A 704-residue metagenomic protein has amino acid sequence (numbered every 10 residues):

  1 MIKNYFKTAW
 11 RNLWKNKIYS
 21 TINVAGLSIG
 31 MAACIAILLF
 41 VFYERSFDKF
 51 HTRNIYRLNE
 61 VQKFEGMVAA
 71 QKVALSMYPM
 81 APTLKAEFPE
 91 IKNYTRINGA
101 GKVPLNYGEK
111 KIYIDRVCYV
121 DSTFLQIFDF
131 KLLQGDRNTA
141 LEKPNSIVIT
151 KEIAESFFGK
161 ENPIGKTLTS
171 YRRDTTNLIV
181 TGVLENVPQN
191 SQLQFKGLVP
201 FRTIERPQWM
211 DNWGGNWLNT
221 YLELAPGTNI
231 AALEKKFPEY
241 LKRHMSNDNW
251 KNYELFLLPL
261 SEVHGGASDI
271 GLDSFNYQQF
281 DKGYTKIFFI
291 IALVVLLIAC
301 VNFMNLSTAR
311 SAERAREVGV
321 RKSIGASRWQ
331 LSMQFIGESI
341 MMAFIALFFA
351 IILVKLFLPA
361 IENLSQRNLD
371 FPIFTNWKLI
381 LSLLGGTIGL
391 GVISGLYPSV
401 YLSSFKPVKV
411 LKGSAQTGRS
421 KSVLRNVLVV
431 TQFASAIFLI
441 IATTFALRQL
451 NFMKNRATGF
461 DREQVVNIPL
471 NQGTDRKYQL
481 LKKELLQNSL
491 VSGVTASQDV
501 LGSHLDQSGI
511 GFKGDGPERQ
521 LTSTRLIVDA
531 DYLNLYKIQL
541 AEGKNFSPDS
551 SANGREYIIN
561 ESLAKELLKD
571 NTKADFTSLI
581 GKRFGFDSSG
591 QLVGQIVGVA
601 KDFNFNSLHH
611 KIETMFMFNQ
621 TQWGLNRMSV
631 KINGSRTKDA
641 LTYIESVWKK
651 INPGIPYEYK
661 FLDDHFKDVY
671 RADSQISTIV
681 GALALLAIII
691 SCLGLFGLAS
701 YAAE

Functional and structural regions predicted by a protein language model:
I2-N4, L396-V429: Feature of multi-pass inner-membrane transport and sensor proteins that recognizes transmembrane helices together
K3-R11, K15, K49-F50, P238-V294 (+6 more regions): Membrane-helix entry/capping segments
F6-I22, G26, V301-M342, S404-A415 (+1 more regions): Intracellular coupling helices
Y19-A36, K286-N305, E338-A350, L379-T387 (+3 more regions): Alpha-helical transmembrane segments of integral membrane proteins
I29-R57, Q62, F357-Q366, S435-E463 (+1 more regions): Alpha-helical transmembrane segments
A36-L39, I340-P407, F445-R448: Small-residue-rich transmembrane alpha-helices
E44, L58-R116, T123, E155-K160 (+4 more regions): Hydrophobic, regular-secondary-structure patches
C118-Q134, I147-G283, L480-A672: Mid-to-C-terminal secondary-structure elements that act as membrane-proximal/extracytoplasmic interface segments
